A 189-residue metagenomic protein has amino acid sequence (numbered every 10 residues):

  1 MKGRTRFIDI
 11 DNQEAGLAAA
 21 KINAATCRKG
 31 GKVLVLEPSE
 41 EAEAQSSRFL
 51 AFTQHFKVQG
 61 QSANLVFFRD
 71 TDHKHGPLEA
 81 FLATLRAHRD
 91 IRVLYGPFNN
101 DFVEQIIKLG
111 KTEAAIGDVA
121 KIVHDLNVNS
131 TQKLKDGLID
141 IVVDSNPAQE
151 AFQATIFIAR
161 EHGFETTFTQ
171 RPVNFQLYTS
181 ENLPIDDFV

Functional and structural regions predicted by a protein language model:
M1, N23-T26, T53-G60, R86 (+3 more regions): Non-catalytic structural scaffold of enzyme domains
M1, R6-N12, G96-V103: Beta-alpha junction/loop-to-helix N-cap segments that form part of ligand/metal-binding clefts
T5, R92-V93, D140: Conserved acidic residues
F7-V33, P77-L78, L126-S130, S145-G163: Hydrophobic alpha-helical segments within soluble ligand-binding/sensing domains
D9, L34-E43, R69-T71: Short beta-strand->loop
A15-A19, E43-A63, A80, Q105-I106 (+1 more regions): Short, solvent-exposed amphipathic alpha-helices that sit in or adjacent to ligand/effector-binding or catalytic
F52, D70-T131: Hydrophobic alpha-helical
F56-K57, N146-V189: Hinge/cleft segment of the Venus flytrap/periplasmic-binding protein
